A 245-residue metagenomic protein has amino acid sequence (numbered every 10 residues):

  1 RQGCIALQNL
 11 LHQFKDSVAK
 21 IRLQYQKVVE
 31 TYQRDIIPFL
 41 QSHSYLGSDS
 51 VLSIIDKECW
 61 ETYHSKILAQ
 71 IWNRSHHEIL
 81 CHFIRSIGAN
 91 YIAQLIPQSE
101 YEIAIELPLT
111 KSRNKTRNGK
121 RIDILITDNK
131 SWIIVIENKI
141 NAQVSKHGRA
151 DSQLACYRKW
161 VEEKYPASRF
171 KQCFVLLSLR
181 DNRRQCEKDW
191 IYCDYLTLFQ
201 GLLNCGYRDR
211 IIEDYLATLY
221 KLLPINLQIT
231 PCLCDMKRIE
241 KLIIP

Functional and structural regions predicted by a protein language model:
R1-P245: Charged, terminal alpha-helix-loop-beta segments that serve as non-catalytic nucleic-acid engagement and/or assembly
